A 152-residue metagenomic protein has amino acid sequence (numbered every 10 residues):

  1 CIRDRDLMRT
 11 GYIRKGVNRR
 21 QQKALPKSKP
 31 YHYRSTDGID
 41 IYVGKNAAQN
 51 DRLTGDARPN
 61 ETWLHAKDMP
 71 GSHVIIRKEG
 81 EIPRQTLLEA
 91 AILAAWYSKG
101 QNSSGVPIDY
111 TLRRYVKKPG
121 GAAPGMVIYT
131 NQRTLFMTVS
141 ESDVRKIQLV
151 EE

Functional and structural regions predicted by a protein language model:
C1-D4: Conserved small/polar residues in nucleotide/adenosyl-binding loops
D6, G11-E152: Duplex nucleic acid-engaging cores and interfaces of nucleic-acid transaction enzymes
